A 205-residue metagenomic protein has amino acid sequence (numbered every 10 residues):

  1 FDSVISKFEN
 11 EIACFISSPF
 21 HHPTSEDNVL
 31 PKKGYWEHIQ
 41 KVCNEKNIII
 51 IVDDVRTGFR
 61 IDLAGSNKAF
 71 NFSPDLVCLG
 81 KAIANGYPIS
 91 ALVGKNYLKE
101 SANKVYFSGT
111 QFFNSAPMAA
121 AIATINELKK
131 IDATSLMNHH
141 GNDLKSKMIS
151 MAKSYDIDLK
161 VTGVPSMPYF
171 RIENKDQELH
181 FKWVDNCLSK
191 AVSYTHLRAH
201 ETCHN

Functional and structural regions predicted by a protein language model:
C14, S18-K32, I48-F70, L76: Conserved PLP phosphate-binding loop immediately N-terminal to the Schiff-base lysine helix in PLP-dependent enzymes
E45-K46, Y155, K190: Helix C-cap/helix->beta junction micro-motif
F72-S101, F113-A120: Active-site PLP attachment segment
D75-C78, A102-T110, K129-D132: Short beta-alpha connecting loops at secondary-structure transitions that line or flank enzyme active sites
T124-S146: Structural signature of PLP-dependent enzymes
G141-K145, A152-N186: Conserved PLP-binding catalytic core of the aspartate aminotransferase-like
H196, H200-N205: Single conserved hydrophobic/aromatic residue that forms the stacking wall/gate of nucleotide- or nucleobase-binding
